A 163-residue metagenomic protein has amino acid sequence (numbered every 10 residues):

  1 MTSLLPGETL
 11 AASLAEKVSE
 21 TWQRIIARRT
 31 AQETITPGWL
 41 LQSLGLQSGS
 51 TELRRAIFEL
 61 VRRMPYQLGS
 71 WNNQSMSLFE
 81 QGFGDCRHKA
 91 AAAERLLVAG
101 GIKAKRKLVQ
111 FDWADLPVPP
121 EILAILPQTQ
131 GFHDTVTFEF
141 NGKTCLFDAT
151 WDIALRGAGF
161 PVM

Functional and structural regions predicted by a protein language model:
M1-E8, A12, I26-W39, A149-M163: Nucleic-acid endonuclease domains
P6, A12-A15, S19, A99 (+2 more regions): Intrinsically disordered, low-complexity acidic regions enriched in Pro/Ser/Thr
L10-D85: Secondary-structure boundary elements
C86, A90: Alpha-helical transition-metal enzyme core signature, strongest for iron centers
A91-M163: Hydrophobic/aromatic-rich core segments of domains that either
